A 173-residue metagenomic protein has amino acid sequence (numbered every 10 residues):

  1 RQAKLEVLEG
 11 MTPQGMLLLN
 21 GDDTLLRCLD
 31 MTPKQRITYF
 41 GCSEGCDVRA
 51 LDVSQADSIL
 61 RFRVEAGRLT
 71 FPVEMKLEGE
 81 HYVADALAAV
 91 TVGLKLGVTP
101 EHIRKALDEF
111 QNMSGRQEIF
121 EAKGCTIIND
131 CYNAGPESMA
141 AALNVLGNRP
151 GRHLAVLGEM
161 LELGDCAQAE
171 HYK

Functional and structural regions predicted by a protein language model:
R1-T126, G151: Acidic, Mg2+-coordinating active-site environments of NTP-dependent enzymes
M113-G115, C131-K173: Active-site beta-alpha connecting loops in nucleotide-dependent enzymes
